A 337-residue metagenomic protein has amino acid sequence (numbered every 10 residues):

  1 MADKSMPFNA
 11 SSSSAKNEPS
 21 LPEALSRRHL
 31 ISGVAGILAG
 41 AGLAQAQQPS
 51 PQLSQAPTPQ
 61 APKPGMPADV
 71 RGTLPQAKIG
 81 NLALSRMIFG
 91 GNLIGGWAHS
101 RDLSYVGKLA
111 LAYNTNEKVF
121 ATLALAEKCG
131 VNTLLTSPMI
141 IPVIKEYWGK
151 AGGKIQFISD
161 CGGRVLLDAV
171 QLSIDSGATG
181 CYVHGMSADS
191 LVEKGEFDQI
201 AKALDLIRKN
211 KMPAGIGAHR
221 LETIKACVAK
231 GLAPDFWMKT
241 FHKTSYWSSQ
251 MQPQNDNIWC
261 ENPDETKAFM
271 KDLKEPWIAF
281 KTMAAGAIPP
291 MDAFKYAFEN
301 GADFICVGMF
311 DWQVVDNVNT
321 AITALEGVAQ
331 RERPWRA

Functional and structural regions predicted by a protein language model:
M1-L25: N-terminal secretory signal peptides
L25-L43: N-terminal export leaders
A44-S85: C-terminal segment of N-terminal export signals and the immediately downstream linker at the start of the mature
F89, A214, W277: Conserved, mostly hydrophobic/aromatic
M139-Y147, L166, D189-K202, P263-D264 (+1 more regions): Active-site-adjacent beta->alpha loops and helix N-cap segments on the catalytic face of soluble alpha/beta enzymes
G153, S176-G180, A229-W237, K274-E275 (+1 more regions): Glycine-enriched alpha-helix->loop->beta-strand junction motifs that scaffold or abut catalytic
G217-K295, M309: Catalytic alpha/beta core domains of metabolic enzymes, predominantly
V314-P334: C-terminal helical cap(s) of enzyme catalytic domains, especially alpha/beta-barrels
